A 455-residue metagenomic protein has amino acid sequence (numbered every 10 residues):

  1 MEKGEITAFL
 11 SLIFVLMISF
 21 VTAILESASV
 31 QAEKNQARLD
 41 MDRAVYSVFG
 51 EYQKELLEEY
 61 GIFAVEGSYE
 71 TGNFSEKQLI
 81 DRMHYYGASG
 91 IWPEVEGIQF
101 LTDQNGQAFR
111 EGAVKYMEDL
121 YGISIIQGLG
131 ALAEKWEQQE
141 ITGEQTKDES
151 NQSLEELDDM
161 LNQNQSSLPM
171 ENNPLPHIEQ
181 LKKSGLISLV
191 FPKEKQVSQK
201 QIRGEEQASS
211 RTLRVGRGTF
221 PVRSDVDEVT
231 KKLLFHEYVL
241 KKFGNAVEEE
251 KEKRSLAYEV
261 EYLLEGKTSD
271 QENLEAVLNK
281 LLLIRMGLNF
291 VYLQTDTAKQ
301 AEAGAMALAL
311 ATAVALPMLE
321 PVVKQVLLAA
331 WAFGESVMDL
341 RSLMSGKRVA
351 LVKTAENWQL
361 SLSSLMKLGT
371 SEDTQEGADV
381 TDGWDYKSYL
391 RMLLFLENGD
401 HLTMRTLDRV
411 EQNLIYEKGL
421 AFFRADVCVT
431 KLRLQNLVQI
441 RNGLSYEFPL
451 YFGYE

Functional and structural regions predicted by a protein language model:
M1-F74: Alpha-helical assembly-interface signal, strongest on the long, hydrophobic N-terminal helix that forms
I62-E455: Long, compositionally biased low-complexity segments
